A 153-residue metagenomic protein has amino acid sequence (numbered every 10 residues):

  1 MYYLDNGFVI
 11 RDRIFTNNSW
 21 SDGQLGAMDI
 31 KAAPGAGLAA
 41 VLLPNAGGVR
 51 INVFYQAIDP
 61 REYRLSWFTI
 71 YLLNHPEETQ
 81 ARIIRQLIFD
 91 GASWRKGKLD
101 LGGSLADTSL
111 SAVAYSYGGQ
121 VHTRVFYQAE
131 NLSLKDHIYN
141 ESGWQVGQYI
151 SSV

Functional and structural regions predicted by a protein language model:
Y2-V153: A structural motif
